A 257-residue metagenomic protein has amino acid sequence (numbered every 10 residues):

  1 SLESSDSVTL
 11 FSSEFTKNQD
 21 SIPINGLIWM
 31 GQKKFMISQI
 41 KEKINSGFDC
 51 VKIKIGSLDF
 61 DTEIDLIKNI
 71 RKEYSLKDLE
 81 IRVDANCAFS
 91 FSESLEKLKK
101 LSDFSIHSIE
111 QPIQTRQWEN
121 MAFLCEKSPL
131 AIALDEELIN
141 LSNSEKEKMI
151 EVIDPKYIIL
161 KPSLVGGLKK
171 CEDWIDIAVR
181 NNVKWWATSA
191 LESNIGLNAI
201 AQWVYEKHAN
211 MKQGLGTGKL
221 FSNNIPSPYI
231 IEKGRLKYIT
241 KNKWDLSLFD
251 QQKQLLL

Functional and structural regions predicted by a protein language model:
S1-I81, N86-A88, L95, S102 (+1 more regions): N-terminal capping/lid subdomain adjacent to the active-site entrance of alpha/beta enzymes
V8-S13, Q39-K41, W118, S144 (+2 more regions): Residue-level detector of functional hotspots within protein domains
W29, E137, G218: Residues that form or immediately flank small-molecule/cofactor binding pockets and catalytic motifs
I53-V204, F221-I231: Catalytic core of soluble alpha/beta enzymes
T188-L256: Active-site pocket-lining/capping segments in soluble small-molecule metabolic enzymes
